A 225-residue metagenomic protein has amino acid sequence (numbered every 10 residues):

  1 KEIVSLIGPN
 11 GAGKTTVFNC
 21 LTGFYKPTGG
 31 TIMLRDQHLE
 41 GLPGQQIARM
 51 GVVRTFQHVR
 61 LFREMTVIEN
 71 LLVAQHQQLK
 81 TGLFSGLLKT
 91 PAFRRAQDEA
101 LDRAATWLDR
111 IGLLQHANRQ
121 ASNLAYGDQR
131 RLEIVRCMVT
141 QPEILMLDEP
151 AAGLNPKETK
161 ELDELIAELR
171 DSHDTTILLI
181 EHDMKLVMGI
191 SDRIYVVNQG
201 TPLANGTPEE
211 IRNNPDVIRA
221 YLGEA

Functional and structural regions predicted by a protein language model:
K1-A225: Glycine-rich phosphate-binding loops of nucleotide-dependent enzymes
